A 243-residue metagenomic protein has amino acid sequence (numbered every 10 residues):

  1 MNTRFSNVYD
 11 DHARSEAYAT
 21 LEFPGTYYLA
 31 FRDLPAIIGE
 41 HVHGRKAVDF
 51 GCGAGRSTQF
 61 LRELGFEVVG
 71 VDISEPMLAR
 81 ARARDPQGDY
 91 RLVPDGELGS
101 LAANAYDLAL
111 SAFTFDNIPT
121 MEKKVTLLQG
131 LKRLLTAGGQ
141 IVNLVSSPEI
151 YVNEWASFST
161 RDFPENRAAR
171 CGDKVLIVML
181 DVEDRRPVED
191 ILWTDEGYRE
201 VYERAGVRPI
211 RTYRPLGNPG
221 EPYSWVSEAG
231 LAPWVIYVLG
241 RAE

Functional and structural regions predicted by a protein language model:
M1-V42, R56, F60: Conserved class I S-adenosyl-L-methionine
G44-K46: Nucleotide donor/acceptor-binding cores
V48-F50, A54-G99: Class I SAM-dependent methyltransferase SAM/SAH-binding core
S100-A109: A short acidic, Gly/Pro-enriched loop at the edge of an enzyme's catalytic core that lines a small-molecule cofactor
L108-E122: A short SAM/SAH-binding and catalytic strip from SAM-dependent methyltransferases
V125-A137: A short glycine-rich, Lys/Arg-flanked "PGG" loop and its adjoining helix->strand segment in the class I
V142-V201: SAM-dependent methyltransferase
A205-E243: C-terminal lobe and adjacent flexible extensions of AdoMet/dcAdoMet transferase-like proteins
